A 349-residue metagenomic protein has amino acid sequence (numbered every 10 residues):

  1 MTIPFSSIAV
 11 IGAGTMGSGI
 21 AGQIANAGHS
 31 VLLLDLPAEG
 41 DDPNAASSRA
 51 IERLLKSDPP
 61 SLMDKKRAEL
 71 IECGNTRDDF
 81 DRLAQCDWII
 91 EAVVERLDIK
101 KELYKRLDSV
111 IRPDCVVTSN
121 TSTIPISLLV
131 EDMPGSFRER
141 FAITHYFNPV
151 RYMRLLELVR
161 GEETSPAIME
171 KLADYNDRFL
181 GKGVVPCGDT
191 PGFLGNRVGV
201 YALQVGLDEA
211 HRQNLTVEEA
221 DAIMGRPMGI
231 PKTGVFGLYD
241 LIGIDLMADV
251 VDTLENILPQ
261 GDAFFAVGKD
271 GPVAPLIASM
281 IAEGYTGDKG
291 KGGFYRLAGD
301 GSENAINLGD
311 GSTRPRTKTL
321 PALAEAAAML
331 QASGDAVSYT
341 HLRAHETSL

Functional and structural regions predicted by a protein language model:
M1-R53, V110: NAD(P)+-binding Rossmann beta1-loop-alpha1 motif at the extreme N-terminus of oxidoreductases
N26, L33, M63-W88, K171-G181 (+2 more regions): Amphipathic alpha-helical segments at domain termini/boundaries
P37-D42, L55-V117, I124-I126, K291: Rossmann-like NAD(P)-binding element
P113-R197, K232, P315-T317: Rossmann-fold dinucleotide-binding core
G192, R197, Y201-A222: Rossmann-like dinucleotide-binding core of oxidoreductases
A222, R226-G299, N304: Interdomain hinge/lid region at the active-site interface of Rossmann-like NAD(P)-dependent oxidoreductases
T286, G293, G299-A328: Intrinsic disorder at enzyme termini
T340-T347: Conserved small/polar residues in nucleotide/adenosyl-binding loops
